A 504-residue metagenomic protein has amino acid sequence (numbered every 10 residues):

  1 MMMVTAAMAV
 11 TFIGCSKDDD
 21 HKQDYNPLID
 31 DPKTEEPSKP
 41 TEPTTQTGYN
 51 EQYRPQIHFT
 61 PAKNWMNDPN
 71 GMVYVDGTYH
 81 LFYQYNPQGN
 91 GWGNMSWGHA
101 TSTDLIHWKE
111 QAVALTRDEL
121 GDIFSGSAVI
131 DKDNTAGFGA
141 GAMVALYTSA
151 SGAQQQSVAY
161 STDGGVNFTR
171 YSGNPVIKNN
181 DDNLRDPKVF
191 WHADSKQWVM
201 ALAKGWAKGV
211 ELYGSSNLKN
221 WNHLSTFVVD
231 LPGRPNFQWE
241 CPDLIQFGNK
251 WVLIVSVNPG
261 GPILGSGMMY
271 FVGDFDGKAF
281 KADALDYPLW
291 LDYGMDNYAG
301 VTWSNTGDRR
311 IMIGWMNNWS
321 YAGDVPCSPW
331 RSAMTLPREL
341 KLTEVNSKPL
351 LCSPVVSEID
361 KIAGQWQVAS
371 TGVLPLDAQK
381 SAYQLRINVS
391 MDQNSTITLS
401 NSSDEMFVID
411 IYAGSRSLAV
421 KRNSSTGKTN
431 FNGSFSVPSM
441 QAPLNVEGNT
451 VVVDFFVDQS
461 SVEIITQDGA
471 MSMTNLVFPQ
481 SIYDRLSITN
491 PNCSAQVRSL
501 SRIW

Functional and structural regions predicted by a protein language model:
M1-M2: Bacterial N-terminal signal peptides that target proteins for export
T11-G14: C-terminal motif of bacterial Sec signal peptides marking the signal peptidase cleavage site
S16, H21-D186, W191-P235, Q246-Y293 (+4 more regions): Beta-rich carbohydrate-recognition and catalytic domains
F124-G126, E240-P242, Y298: Repeated scaffold domains used in trafficking and secretory/extracellular systems, primarily beta-propellers
D274-A282, D286-Y287, L291-M295, V301-W504: Beta-rich accessory regions
